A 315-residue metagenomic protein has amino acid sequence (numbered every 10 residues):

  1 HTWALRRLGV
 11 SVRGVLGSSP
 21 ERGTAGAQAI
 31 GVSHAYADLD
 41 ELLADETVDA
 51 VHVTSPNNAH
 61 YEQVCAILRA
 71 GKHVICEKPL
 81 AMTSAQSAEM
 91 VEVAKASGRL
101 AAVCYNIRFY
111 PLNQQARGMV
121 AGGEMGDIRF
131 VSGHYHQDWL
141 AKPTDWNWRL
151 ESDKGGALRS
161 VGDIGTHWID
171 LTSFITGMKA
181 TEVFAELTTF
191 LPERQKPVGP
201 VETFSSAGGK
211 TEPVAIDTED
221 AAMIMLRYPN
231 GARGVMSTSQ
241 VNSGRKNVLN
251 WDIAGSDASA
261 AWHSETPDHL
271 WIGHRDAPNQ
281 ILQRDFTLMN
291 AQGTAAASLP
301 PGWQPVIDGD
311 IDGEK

Functional and structural regions predicted by a protein language model:
H1, I30-V93, D312: Beta-loop-alpha module in the N-terminal Rossmann-like domain of NAD(P)-dependent dehydrogenases, especially those
H1-I30: N-terminal Rossmann-like dinucleotide-binding module
V10-G14, D49-V51, L158: Short active-site oxyanion
Y36, C76, A101-V103, S132 (+1 more regions): Hydrophobic residues in well-ordered beta-strands that form the structural core
L100, I107-A215, L270: Predominantly a Rossmann-like dinucleotide-binding segment in NAD(P)-dependent oxidoreductases
N106, T188, P192-E219, M223 (+3 more regions): C-terminal glycine/acidic-rich active-site capping loop/insertion
T166, S237-K246: Glycine-rich phosphate/pyrophosphate-binding beta-alpha loops
